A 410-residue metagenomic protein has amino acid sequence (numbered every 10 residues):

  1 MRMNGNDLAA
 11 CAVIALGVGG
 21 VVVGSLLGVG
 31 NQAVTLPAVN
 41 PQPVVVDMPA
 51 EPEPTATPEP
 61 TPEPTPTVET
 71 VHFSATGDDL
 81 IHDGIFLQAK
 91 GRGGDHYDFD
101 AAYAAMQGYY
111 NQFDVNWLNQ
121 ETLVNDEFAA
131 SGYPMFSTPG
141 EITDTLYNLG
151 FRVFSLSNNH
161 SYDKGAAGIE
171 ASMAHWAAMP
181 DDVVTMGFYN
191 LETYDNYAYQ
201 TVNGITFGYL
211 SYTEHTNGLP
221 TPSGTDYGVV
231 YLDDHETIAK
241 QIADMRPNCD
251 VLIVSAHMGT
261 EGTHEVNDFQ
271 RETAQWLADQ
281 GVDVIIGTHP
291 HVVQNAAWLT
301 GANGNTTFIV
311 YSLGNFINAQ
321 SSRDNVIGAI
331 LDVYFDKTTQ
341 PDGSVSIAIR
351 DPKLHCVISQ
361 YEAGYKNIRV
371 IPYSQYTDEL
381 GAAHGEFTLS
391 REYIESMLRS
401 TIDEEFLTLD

Functional and structural regions predicted by a protein language model:
M1-C11: N-terminal Lys/Arg-rich, disordered targeting/topogenic segments
A9-C11, A15, G19-D410: Acidic, metal/ion-coordinating pockets
